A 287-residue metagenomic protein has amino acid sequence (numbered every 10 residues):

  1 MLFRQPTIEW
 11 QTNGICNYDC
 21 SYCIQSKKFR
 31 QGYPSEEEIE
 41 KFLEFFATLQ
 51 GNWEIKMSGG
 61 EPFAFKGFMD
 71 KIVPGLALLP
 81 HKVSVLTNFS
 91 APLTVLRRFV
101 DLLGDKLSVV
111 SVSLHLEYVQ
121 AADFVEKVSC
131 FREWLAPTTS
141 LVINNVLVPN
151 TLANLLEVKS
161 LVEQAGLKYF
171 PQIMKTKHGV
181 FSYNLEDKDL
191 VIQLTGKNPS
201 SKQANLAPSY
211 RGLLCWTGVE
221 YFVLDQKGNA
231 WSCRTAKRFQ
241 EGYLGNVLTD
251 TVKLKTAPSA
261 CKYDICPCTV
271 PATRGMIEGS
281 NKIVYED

Functional and structural regions predicted by a protein language model:
M1-P6, N229-A230, R234-D287: Flexible mid-to-C-terminal extensions adjoining Fe-S/redox cofactors in radical SAM and related proteins
F3-E38: Canonical Radical SAM [4Fe-4S] cluster-binding loop centered on the CxxxCxxC motif and its immediate flanking residues
T7, K27-P34, G51-F65, L79-T94 (+3 more regions): Core AdoMet radical
N13, N17, G212, Y263-I265: Residues immediately within or flanking Cys/His clusters that coordinate Zn2+ in small zinc-binding modules
C23, K27-Q31, F222, Q240 (+2 more regions): Cys/His-rich zinc-coordinating "finger/knuckle" motifs
F45-T48, A77, R98-K106, K127-A136: Acidic (Asp/Glu)-rich catalytic clusters
G67-P74, P92-L102, A122-K127, L155-V158: Distinct, well-ordered alpha-helical segments
V109, S113-W231, Q240: Radical SAM enzyme [4Fe-4S]-AdoMet core and its adjacent flexible, acidic and glycine-rich loops/tails across
